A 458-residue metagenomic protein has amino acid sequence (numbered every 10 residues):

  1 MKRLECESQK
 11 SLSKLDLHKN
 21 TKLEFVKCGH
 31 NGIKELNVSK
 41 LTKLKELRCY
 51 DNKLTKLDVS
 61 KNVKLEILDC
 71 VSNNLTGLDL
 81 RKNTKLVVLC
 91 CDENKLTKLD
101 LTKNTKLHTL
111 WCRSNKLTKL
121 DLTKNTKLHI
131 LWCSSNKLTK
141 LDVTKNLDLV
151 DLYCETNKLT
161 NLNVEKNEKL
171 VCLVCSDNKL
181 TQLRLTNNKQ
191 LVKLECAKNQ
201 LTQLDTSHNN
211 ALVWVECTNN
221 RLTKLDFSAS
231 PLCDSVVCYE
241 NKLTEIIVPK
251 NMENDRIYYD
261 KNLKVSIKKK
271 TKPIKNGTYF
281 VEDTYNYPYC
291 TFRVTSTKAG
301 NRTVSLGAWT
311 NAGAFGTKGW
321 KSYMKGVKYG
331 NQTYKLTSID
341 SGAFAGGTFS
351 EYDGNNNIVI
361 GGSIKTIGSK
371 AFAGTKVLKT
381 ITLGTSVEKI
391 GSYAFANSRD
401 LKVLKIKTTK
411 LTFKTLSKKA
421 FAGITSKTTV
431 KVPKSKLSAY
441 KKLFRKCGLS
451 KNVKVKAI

Functional and structural regions predicted by a protein language model:
M1-K10, L15, K272-Q332, L336-G346: N-terminal segments that cap or nucleate solenoid repeat domains
L4-E7, L23-H30, L44-D51, L65-V71 (+15 more regions): Core hydrophobic positions of leucine-rich repeats
S11-N20, I33-L41, L54-N62, L75-N83 (+15 more regions): Structural signature of tandem-repeat unit edges
K250, K261-C290, V453-I458: Intrinsically disordered, low-complexity repeat and linker tracts
C447-K451: Short, structured coil segments at secondary-structure junctions
